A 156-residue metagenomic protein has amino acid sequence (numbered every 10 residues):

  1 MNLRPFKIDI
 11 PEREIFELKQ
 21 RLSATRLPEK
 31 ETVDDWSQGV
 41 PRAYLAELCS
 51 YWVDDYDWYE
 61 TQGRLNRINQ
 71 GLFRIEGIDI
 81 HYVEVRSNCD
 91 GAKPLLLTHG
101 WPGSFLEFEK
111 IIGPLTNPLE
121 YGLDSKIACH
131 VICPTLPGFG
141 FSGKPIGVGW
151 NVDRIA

Functional and structural regions predicted by a protein language model:
M1-R64: N-terminal targeting or regulatory segments adjacent to alpha/beta-hydrolase or S9 domains
F6, A24, A46-A156: Catalytic cores of eukaryotic secretory-pathway lumenal/extracellular enzymes that build and remodel glycoconjugates
